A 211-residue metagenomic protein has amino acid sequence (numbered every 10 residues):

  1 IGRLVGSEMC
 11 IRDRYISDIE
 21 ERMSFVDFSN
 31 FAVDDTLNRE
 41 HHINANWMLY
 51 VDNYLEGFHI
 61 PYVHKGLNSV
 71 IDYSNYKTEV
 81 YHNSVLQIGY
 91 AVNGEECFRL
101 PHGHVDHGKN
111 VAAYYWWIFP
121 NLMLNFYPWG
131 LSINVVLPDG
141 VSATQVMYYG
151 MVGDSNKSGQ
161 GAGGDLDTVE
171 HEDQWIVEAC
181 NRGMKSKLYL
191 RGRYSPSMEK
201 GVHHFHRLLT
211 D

Functional and structural regions predicted by a protein language model:
I1-G2, S17, V33, W117 (+2 more regions): A generic structural signal for short, solvent-exposed coil/turn residues that cap or connect secondary-structure
I1-G6, C10-I11: Single conserved hydrophobic/aromatic residue that forms the stacking wall/gate of nucleotide- or nucleobase-binding
E8, V51, L55, I60-D211: Glycine-enriched catalytic-core subsegment of oxygenase/oxidase enzymes
R12-F28: Internal alpha/beta scaffold segment
M23-V33, E170, W175: Short, cationic low-complexity segments
D34-N44: Short amphipathic
